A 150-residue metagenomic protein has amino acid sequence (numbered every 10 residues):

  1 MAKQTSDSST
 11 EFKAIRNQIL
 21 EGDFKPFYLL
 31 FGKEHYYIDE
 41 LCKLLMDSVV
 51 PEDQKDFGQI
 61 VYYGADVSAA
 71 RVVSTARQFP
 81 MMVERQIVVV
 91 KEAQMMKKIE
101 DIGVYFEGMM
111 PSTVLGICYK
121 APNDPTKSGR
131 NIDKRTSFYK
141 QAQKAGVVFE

Functional and structural regions predicted by a protein language model:
M1-E150: Conserved beta/loop motifs at nucleotide-recognition and modification sites
